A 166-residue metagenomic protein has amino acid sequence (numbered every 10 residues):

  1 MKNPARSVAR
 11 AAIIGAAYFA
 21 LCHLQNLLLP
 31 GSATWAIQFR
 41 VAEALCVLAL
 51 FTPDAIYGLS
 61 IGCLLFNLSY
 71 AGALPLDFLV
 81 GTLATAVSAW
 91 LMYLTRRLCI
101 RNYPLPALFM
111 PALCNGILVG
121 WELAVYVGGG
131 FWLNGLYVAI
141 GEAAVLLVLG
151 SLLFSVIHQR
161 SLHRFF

Functional and structural regions predicted by a protein language model:
M1-L50, D54: Hydrophobic transmembrane alpha-helices
N3, G58, L133-N134: Membrane-interface alpha-helices at helix entry/exit sites of multi-pass transporters
Y18, L59-N67: Small-polar-interrupted transmembrane alpha-helices in polytopic inner-membrane proteins
H23-A36, L64-F166: Membrane-embedded alpha-helical hairpins and interfacial helices in multi-pass inner-membrane proteins
F39-E43, L59, G116-I117: A generic alpha-helix surface/boundary motif
L48-L59, R96-L105: Membrane-helix interface "capping/anchor" motifs
